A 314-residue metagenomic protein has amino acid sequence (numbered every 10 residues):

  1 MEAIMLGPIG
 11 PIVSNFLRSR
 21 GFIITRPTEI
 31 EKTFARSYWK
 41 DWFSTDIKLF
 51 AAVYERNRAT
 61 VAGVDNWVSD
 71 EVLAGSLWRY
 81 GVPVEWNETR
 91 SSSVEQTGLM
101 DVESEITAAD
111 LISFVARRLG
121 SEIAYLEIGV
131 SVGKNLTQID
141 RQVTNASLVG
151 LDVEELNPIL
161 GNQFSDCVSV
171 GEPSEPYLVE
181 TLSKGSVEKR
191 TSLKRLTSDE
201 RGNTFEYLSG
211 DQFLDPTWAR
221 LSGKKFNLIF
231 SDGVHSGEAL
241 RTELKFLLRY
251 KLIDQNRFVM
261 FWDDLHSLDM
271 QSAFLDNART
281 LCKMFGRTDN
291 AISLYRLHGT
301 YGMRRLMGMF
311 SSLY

Functional and structural regions predicted by a protein language model:
E2-L228, V234-Y314: A short alpha-helical cap/connector motif
